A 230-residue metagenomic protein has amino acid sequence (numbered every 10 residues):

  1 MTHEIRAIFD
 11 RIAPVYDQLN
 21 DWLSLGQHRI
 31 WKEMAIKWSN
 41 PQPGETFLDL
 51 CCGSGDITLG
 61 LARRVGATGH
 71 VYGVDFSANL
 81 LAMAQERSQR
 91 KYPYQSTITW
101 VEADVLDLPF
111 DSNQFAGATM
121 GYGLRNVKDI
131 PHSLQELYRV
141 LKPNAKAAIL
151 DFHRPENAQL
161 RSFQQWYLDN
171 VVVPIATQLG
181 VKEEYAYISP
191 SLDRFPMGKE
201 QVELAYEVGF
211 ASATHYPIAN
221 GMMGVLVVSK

Functional and structural regions predicted by a protein language model:
M1-D17, Y167-L168: N-terminal, positively charged/glycine-rich alpha-helical extensions of SAM-dependent methyltransferases
H3-E4, L150-Y206, T214: C-terminal alpha-helical "lid/dimerization" subdomain adjacent to the S-adenosyl-L-methionine
L25-E45, G60: Conserved alpha-helix/loop element of class I SAM-dependent methyltransferases that forms part of the SAM/SAH-binding
E45, L106-A118: A short acidic, Gly/Pro-enriched loop at the edge of an enzyme's catalytic core that lines a small-molecule cofactor
T46-D107: Class I SAM-dependent methyltransferase SAM/SAH-binding core
A116-I130: A short SAM/SAH-binding and catalytic strip from SAM-dependent methyltransferases
P131-K146: A short glycine-rich, Lys/Arg-flanked "PGG" loop and its adjoining helix->strand segment in the class I
V202, G209-K230: Core SAM-dependent methyltransferase catalytic element
